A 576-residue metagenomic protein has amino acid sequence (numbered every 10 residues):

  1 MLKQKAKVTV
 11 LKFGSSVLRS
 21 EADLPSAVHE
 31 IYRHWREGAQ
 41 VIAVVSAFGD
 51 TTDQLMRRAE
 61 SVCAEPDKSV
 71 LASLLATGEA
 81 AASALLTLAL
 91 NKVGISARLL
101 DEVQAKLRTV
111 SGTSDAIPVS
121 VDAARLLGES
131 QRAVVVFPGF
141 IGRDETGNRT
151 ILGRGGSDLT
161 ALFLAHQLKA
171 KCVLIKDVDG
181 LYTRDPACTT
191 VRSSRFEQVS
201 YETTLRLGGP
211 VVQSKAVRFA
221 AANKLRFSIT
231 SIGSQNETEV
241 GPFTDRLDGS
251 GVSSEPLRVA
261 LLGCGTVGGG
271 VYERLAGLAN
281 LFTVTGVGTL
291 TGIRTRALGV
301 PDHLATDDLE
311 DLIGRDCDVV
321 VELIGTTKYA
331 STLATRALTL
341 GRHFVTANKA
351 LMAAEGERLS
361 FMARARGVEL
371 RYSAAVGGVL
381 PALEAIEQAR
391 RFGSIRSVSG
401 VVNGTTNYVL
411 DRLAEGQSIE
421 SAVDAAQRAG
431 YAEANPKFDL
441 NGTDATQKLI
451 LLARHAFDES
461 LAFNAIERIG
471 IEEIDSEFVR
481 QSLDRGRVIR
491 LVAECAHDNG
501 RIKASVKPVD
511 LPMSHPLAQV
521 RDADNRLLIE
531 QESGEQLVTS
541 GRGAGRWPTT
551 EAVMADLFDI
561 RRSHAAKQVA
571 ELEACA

Functional and structural regions predicted by a protein language model:
M1-V217: Nucleotide/pyrophosphate-binding catalytic subdomain
R125-L126, S130, R364-G367, R371-A432 (+1 more regions): Rossmann-like NAD(P)H-binding beta-loop-alpha module
R258-E273: Glycine-rich adenosine-cofactor-binding loop
L278-L298: NAD(P)-binding Rossmann-fold cofactor-contacting core
L309-A347: Rossmann-fold NAD(P) dinucleotide-binding segment
S331-R336, L340, K349-I386: Rossmann-fold NAD(P)-binding glycine/threonine-rich loop
R412-L413, S421-Q519, D524-R526: Substrate-binding/catalytic subdomain of NAD(P)-dependent oxidoreductase enzymes
A518-A576: C-terminal helical cap and adjacent loop that interface with cofactors, partners, or active-site loops
